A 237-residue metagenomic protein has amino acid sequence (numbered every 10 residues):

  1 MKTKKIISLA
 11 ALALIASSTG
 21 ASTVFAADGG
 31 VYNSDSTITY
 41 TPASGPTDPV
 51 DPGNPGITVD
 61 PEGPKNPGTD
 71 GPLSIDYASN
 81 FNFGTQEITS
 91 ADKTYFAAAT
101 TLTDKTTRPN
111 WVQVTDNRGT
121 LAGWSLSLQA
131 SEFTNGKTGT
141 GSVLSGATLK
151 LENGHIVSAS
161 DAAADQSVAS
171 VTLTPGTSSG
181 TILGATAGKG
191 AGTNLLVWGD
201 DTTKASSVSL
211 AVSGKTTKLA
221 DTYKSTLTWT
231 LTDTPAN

Functional and structural regions predicted by a protein language model:
M1-K2: N-terminal secretory signal peptides that target proteins for export/translocation
I6-L9, T19-N237: Signature of Gram-negative chaperone-usher
